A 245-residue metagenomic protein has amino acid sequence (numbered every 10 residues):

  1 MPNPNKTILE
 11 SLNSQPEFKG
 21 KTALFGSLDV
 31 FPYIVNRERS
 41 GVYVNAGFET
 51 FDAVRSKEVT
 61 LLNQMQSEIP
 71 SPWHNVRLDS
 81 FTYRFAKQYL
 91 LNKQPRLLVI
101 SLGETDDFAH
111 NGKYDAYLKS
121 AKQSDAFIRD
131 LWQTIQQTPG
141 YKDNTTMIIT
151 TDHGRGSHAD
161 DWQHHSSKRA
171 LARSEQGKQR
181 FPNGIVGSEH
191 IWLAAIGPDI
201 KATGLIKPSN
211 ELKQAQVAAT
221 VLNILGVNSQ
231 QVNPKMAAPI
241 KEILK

Functional and structural regions predicted by a protein language model:
M1-N92, V217-T220, M236-I243: Active-site-proximal alpha/beta segments of enzymes that process anionic O-linked groups
S11-F18, L91-P95, R129-G140, L222-Q230 (+1 more regions): Sec-exported extracytoplasmic/periplasmic mature domains
L12, R96-G103, S120-A121, I128-L131 (+3 more regions): Beta-strand elements within well-structured catalytic alpha/beta cores of enzymes that handle phosphate/sulfate esters
Q15-T22, N92-L98, G140-M147, E189-I191 (+1 more regions): Loop/turn elements at helix/coil->beta-strand transitions in domains of secreted/extracellular proteins
L28-P32, E104-F108, D152-S157, P198-K201: Solvent-exposed loop/turn segments at secondary-structure junctions within structured extracellular/periplasmic domains
R37-R39, R84-D130: Active-site His/acidic residue clusters
Q123-R173: Metal-dependent active-site segment of extracytoplasmic phospho-/sulfohydrolases and closely related
K168-L225, L244: Substrate-binding rim/cap in mid-to-C-terminal beta-strand-loop elements of soluble/periplasmic
